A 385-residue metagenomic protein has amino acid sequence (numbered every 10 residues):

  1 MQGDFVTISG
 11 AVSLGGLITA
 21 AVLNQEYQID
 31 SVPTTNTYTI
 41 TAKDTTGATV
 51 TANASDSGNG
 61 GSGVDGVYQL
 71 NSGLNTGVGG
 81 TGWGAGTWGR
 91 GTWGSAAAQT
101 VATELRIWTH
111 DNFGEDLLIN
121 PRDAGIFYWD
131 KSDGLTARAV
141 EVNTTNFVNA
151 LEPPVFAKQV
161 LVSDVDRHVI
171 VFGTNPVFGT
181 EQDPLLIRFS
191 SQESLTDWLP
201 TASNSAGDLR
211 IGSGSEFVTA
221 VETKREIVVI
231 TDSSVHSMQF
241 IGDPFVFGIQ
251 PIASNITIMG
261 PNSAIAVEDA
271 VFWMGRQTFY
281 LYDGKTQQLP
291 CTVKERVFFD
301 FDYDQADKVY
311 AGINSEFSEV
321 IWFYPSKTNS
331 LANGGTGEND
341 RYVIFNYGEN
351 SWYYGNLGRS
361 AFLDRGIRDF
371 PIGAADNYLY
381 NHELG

Functional and structural regions predicted by a protein language model:
M1, T41-T49, R122, S132 (+4 more regions): Secondary-structure transition/turn motif
M1-I107, D133-V140, N146-L151: Small/polar beta-strand repeat architecture
G16-A21, W108-T109, E226, L331-T336: Short consensus segments that form the blades of beta-propeller domains, in both extracellular/periplasmic
L70-A97, D116-L118, Y128-W129, V148-S233 (+4 more regions): N-terminal beta-propeller domains
I107-T109, D116, Q159-V160, T219 (+2 more regions): Conserved beta-strand position repeated once per blade in WD40 beta-propeller domains
E115-V140: Hydrophobic or amphipathic alpha-helical targeting/insertion segments
G134-E141, T196-S203, D243-I249, Q288-P290 (+1 more regions): Beta-strand initiation motifs
G212-G385: Beta-sheet-dominated scaffold domains
